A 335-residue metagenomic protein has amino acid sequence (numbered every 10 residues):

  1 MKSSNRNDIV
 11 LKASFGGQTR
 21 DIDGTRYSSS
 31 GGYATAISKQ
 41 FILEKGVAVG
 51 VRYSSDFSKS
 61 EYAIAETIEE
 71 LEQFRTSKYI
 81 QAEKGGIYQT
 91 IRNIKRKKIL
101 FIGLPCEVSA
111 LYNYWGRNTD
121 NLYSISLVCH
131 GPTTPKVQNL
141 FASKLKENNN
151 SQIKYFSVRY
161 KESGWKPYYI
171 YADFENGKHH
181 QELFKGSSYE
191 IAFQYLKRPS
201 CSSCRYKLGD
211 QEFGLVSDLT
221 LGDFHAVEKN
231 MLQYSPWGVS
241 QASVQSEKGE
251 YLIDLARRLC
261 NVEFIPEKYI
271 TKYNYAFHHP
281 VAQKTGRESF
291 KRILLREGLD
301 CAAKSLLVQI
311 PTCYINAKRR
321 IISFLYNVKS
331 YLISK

Functional and structural regions predicted by a protein language model:
M1-G103, L255-K335: Iron-sulfur-cluster electron-transfer modules
S28-A36, K136, P199, W237 (+1 more regions): Conserved active-site and cofactor/substrate-binding residues in soluble primary-metabolism enzymes
E44-V47, S151-K335: Long, compositionally biased charged/polar accessory segments in the mid-to-C-terminal portions of proteins
A48-R52, L100-G103, S124-S126, S157 (+2 more regions): A structural signal for short, well-ordered beta-strand segments and their strand-loop junctions that often border
S60-E61, A110-Y114, T134-N139: A short acidic (Asp/Glu
R96-N118: A glycine-rich beta-strand to alpha-helix segment that forms a phosphate/ribose-binding loop at ligand/cofactor sites
Y112-Y123, A142-E147: Short, surface-exposed basic-aromatic patches at helix termini and helix-loop junctions that form
Y123-K144: Short, flexible loop segments at boundaries between secondary-structure elements
